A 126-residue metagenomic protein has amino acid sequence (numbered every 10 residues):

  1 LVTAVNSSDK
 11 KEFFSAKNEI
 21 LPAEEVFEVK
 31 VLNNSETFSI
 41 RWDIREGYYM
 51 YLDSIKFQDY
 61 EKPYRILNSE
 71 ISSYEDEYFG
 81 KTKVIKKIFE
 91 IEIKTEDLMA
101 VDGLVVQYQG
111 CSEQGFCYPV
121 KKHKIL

Functional and structural regions predicted by a protein language model:
L1-L126: Structural recognition of alpha-helix starts/caps
